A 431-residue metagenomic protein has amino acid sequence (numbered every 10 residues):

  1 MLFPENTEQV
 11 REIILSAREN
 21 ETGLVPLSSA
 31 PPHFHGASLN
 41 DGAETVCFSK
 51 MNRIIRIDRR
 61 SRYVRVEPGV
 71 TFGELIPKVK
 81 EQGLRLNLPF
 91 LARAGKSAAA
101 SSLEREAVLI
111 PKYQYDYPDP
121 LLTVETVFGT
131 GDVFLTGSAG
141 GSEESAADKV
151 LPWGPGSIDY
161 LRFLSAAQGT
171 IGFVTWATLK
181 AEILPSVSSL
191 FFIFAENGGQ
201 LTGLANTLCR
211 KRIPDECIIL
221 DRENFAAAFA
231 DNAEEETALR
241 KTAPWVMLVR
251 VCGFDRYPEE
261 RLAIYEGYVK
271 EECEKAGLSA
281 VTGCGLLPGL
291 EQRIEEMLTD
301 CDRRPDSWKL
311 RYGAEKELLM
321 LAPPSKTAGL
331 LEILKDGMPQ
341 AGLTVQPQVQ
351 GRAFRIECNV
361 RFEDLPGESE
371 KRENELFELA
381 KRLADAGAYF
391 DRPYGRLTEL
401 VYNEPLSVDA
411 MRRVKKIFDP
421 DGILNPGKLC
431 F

Functional and structural regions predicted by a protein language model:
M1-M51: Glycine-rich N-terminal segment of FAD-binding domains in flavoprotein oxidoreductases, spanning the beta-loop-helix
T22-G23, R85, P214, S279 (+1 more regions): Residue-level detector of anion-binding/catalytic polar loops
P26-A30, F48, P68, L88-A92 (+1 more regions): Glycine-rich, histidine-containing beta strand-loop boundary motifs that form or position
I54-I57, V66-P68, F72-L204: FAD-binding subdomain of flavoenzyme oxidoreductases
I193-N197, T202-E375, R382, P393-Y394 (+1 more regions): C-terminal substrate-recognition/cap domain of FAD-linked oxidoreductases
R392-F431: Activity-critical C-terminal alpha-helical subdomain
